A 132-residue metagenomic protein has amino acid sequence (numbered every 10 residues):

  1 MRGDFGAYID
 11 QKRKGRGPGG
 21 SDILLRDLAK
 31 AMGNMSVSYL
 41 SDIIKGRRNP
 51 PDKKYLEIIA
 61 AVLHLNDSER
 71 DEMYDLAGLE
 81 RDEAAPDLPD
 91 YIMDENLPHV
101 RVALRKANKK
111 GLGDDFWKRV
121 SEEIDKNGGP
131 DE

Functional and structural regions predicted by a protein language model:
M1-L24, V102-N108, L112-G113, W117-K126 (+1 more regions): A short, Lys/Arg-rich alpha-helix, primarily the initiator
A7, Q11, D42, D75: DNA-binding alpha-helical recognition surfaces that contact promoter or target DNA
P18-D42: Short alpha-helical DNA-recognition segment
P18-G19, R47-D52, L79-D82: Short, solvent-exposed alpha-helical "recognition" segments
G33-P51, I58, L76: Recognition helix of helix-turn-helix/homeodomain-like DNA-binding domains that insert into the DNA major groove
K53-D71: DNA major-groove recognition helix of helix-turn-helix/homeodomain DNA-binding modules
D71-R105: Short, charged recognition helix plus adjacent turn of helix-turn-helix-like nucleic-acid-binding domains
